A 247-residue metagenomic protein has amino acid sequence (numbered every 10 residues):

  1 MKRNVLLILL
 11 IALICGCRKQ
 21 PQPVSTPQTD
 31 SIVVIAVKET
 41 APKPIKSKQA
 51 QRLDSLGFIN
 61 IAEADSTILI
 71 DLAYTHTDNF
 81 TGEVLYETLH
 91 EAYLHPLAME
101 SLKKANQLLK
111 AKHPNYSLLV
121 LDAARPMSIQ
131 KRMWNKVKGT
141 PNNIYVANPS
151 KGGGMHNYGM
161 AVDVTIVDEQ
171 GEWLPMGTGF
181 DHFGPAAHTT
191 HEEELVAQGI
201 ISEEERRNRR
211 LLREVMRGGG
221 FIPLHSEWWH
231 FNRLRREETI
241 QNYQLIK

Functional and structural regions predicted by a protein language model:
K2-I8: Sec-dependent signal peptide recognition, specifically the positively charged N-region followed immediately by
L13-G16: C-terminal motif of bacterial Sec signal peptides marking the signal peptidase cleavage site
K19-A123, K136, T140-S226, R235-K247: Extracytoplasmic cell-surface/polysaccharide-interacting catalytic and binding patches
M127-M133, F231-E238: Beta-rich nucleic-acid/ligand-interaction surfaces
